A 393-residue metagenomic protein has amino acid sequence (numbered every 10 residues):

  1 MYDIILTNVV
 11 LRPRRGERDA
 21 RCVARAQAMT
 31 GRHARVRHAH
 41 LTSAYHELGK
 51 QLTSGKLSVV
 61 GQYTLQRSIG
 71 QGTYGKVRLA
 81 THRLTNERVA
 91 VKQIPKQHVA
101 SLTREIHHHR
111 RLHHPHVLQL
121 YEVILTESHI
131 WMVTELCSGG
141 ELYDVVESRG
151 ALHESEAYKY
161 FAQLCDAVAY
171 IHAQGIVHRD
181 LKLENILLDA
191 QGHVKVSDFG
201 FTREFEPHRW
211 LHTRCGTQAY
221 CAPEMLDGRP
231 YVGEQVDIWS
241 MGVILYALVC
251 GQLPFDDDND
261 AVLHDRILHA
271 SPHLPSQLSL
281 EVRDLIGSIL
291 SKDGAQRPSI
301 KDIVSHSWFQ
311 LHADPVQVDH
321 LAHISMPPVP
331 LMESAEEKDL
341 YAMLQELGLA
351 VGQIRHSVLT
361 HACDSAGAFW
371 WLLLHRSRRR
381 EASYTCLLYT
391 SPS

Functional and structural regions predicted by a protein language model:
Y2-V60: Intrinsically disordered, low-complexity regulatory segments that flank or precede the catalytic domain of eukaryotic
Q66-G72, V77: Protein kinase glycine-rich loop
R88, Q93-H113: Conserved N-lobe beta3->alphaC-helix segment of eukaryotic protein kinase catalytic domains
E122-V123: A short, aromatic-enriched beta-strand patch in the conserved N-lobe beta-sheet of the protein kinase catalytic domain
S128-E141, V145: Conserved short submotifs of the Hanks-type protein kinase catalytic core that shape the nucleotide-binding pocket
Y160-F161: Activation segment signature within eukaryotic-like protein kinase domains
C386-S393: Conserved small/polar residues in nucleotide/adenosyl-binding loops
